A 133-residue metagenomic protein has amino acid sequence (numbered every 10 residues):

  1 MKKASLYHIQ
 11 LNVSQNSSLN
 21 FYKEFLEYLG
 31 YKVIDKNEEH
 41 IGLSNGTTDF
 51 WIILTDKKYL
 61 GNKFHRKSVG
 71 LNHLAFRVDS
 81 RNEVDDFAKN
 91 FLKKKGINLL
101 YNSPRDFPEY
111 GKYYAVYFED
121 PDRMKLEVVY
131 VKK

Functional and structural regions predicted by a protein language model:
K2-Y7: A short, surface-exposed helix-loop junction/capping segment
Q10-L54: Core segments of cupin and vicinal oxygen chelate
V13-L19, A75-P121: Vicinal oxygen chelate
N37, G70, K112: Exposed loop/turn and edge beta-strand positions of beta-sandwich/beta-sheet ligand-binding modules
N45-A88, L92-K93: Long, continuous compositionally biased terminal/linker segments
T47, P121-R123: Glycine-centered tight beta-turn/hairpin loop motif at sheet-sheet or coil-to-beta transitions
P108, V131-K133: A short acidic/small-residue loop/turn micro-motif
K125-V128: Short glycine-/small-residue motifs
